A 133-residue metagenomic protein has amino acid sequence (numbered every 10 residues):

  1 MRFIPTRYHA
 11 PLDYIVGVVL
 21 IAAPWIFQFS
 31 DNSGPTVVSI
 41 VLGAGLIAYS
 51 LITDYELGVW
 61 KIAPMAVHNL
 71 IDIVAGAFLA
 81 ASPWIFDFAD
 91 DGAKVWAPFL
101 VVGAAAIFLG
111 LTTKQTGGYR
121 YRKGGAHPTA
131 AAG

Functional and structural regions predicted by a protein language model:
M1-P11, T116-G133: Intrinsic N-terminal pre-sequences and regulatory tails
M1-R7, S30-G34, E56-A66, D90-A93: Juxtamembrane loop-transmembrane helix junctions in multi-pass integral membrane proteins, especially the extracellular
V16-T36: Membrane-helix boundary elements
P35-H68, F108, T112-Y121: A low-complexity, Ser/Thr/Gly/Pro-enriched, surface-exposed linker/loop concept that marks segments flanking
H68-P83: Hydrophobic alpha-helical membrane segments
A81-P98: Membrane-helix boundary connector in multi-pass membrane proteins
A97-F108: Small-residue-rich transmembrane alpha-helices that serve as helix-helix interface/gating elements in multipass
